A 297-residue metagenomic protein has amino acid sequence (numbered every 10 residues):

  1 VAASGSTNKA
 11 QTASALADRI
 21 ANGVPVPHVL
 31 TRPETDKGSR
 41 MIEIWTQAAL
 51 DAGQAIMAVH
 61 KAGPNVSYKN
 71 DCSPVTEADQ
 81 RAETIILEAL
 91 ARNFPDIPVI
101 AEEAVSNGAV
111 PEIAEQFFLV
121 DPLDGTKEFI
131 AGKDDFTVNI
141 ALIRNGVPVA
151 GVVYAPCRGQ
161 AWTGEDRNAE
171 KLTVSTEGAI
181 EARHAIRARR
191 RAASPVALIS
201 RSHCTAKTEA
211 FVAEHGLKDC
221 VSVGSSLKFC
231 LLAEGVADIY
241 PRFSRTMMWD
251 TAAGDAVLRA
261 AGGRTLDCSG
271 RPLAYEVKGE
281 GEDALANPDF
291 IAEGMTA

Functional and structural regions predicted by a protein language model:
S4-A10, S14, R19: Low-acidity, Ser/Thr- and Arg-rich intrinsically disordered low-complexity segments
P25, L30-Q47, A210-A213, C230-A297: Oxyanion/phosphate-interacting regions
H28-L123, A210-A213, R271: N-terminal subdomain of lithium-sensitive/metallo-dependent phosphomonoesterases centered on the IMPase/IPPase/PAP
I56, D79, L90, T126 (+5 more regions): Residue-level signal for inorganic ion chemistry
E115-F117, V149, K218, D238: Conserved acidic residues
F118-G151: Glycine-rich active-site/cofactor-binding loop and its immediate structural neighborhood
I140-C230, V277-A297: Acidic beta-strand-loop-alpha-helix segment within the catalytic core of divalent metal-dependent phosphate-processing
